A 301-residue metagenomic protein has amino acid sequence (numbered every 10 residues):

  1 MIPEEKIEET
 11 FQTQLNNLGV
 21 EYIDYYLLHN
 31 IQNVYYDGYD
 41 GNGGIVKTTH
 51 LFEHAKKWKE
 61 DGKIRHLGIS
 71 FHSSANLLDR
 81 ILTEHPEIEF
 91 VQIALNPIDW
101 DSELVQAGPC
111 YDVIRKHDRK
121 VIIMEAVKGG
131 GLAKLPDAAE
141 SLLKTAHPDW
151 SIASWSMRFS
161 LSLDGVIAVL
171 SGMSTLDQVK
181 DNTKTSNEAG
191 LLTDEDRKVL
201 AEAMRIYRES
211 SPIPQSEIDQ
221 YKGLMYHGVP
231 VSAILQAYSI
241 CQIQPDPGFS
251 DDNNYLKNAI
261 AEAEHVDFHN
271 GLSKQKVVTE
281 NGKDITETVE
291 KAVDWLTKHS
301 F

Functional and structural regions predicted by a protein language model:
I2-V127, D137, H147: Glycine/proline-rich, positively charged, aromatic-decorated active-site loop/lid region on the catalytic face
P109-F301: Structured C-terminal cap/extension of enzyme domains
